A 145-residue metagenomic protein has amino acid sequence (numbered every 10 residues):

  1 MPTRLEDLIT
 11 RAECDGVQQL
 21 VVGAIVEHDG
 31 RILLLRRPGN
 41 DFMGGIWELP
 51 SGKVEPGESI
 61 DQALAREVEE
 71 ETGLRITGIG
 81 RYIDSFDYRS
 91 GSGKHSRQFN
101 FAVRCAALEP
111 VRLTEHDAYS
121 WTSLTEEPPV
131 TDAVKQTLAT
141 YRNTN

Functional and structural regions predicted by a protein language model:
M1-G23: Acidic, metal-coordinating catalytic segment for phosphate/diphosphate chemistry, firing primarily on the Nudix
R11-A12, I83-R89: Short, solvent-exposed loop/turn elements at beta->coil junctions and helix N-caps that rim active or binding pockets
Q19, I32, G44, S96-N100: Structural motif
H28: A cytosolic small-molecule/anion-sensing beta-strand core signal
R31-E70: Conserved Nudix-box catalytic region and its N-terminal flanking loop in Nudix hydrolases and closely related
V54-G78, F86-T140: Unchanged
R142-N145: Generic C-terminal helix-cap and adjacent flexible tail
